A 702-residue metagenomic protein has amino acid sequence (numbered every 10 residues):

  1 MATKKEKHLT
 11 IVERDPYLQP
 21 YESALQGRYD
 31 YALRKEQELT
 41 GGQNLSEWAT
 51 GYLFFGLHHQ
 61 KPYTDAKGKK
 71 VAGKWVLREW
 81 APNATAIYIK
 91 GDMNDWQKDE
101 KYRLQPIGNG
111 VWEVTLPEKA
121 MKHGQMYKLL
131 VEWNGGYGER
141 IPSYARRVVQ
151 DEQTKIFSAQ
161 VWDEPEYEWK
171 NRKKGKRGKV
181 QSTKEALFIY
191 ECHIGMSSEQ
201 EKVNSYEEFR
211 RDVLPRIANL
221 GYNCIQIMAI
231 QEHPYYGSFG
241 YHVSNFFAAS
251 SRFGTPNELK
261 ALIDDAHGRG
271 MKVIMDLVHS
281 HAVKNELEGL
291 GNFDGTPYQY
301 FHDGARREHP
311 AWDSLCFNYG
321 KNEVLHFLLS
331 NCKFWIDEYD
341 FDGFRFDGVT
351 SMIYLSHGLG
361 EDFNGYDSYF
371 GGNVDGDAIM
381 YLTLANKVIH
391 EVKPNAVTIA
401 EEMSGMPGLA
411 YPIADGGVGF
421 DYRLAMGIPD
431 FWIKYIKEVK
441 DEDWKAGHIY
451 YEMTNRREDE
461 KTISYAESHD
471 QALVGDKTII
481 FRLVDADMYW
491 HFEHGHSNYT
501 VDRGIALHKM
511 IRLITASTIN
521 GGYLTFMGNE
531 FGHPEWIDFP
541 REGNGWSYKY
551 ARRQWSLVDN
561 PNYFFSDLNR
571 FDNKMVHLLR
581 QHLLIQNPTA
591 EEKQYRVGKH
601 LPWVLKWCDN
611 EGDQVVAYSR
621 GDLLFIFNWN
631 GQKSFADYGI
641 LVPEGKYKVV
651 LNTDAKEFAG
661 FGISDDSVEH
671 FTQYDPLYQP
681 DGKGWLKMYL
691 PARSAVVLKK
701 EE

Functional and structural regions predicted by a protein language model:
M1-K74, P106-E191, M196, E201 (+2 more regions): The feature marks proteins involved in alpha-glucan
L57-H59, T64, K69-N83, K606-L641 (+1 more regions): Carbohydrate-binding surface patches
L77-E79, T85-E100, F635-T653: Beta-strand-rich binding/interaction modules
E79, L129, C192, I217 (+13 more regions): Conserved, mostly hydrophobic/aromatic
Y102, G110-V114, G684-L686: Short strand-edge motifs at loop-to-beta-strand transitions and within beta-strands of extracellular beta-rich domains
H123-Q125, D666-E702: C-terminal beta-strand-rich structural cap/linker in extracellular carbohydrate-active enzymes
V149, Y167, R172-I189, H193-V374 (+1 more regions): Substrate-binding/active-site clefts of carbohydrate-active enzymes
D340-D342, E361-A551, R580-G639, L651-D654 (+1 more regions): Conserved alpha/beta catalytic core and glycan-binding cleft of carbohydrate-active enzymes
